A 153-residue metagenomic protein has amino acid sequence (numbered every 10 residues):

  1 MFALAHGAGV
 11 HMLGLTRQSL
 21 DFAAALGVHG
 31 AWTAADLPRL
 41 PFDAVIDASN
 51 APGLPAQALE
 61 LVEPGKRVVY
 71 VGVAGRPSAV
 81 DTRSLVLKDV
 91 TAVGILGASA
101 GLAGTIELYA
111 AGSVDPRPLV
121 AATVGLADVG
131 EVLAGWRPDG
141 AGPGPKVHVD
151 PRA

Functional and structural regions predicted by a protein language model:
M1-A34: Mid-domain Rossmann-like dinucleotide-binding core that forms the NAD(H)/NADP(H) cofactor-binding site
L13-R17, A48, L96: N-terminal Rossmann-fold cofactor-binding loop
H29-A35, T123-D128: Short acidic-hydrophobic, aromatic-tinged amphipathic segments that line or gate anion-handling sites
H29-G30, A44, R67, A122: Well-ordered beta-strand positions
L37-V45: A short acidic, Gly/Pro-enriched loop at the edge of an enzyme's catalytic core that lines a small-molecule cofactor
I46-D47, Y70: Redox-cofactor binding/interface segments in oxidoreductases and associated redox assembly factors
G53-S113, D150-A153: Glycine-rich phosphate-binding loop and adjacent beta-alpha segment of Rossmann(oid) nucleotide-cofactor-binding
S99, A103-A153: C-terminal hydrophobic helical "lid"/dimerization subdomain of Rossmann-like NAD(P)H-dependent oxidoreductases
